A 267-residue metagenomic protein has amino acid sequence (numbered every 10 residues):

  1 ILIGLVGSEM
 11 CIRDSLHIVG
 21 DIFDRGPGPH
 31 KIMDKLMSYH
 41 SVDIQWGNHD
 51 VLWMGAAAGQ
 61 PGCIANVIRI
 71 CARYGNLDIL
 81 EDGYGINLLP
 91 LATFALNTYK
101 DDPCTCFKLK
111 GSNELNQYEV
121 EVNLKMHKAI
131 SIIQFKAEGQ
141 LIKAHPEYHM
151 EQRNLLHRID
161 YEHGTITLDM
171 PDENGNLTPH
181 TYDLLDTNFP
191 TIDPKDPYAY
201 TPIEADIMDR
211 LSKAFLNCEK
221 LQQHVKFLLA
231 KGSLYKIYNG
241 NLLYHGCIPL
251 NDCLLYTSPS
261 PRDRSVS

Functional and structural regions predicted by a protein language model:
I1-V6, I12, Y256-S267: Single conserved hydrophobic/aromatic residue that forms the stacking wall/gate of nucleotide- or nucleobase-binding
L2, G7-I32: N-terminal active-site segment of His-dependent metallophosphoesterases
L16-I18, I44-Q45, L242: Residue-level marker for buried hydrophobic side chains located in beta-strands that build the well-ordered beta-sheet
G20-F23, H49, G246-I248: Active-site metal-binding loops of divalent metal-dependent hydrolases
P27-D34, G55-P61: Metal-dependent catalytic neighborhoods of phosphoester/phosphodiester hydrolases
P27-I32, E219-Y235: Short alpha-helical segments and helix-capping/turn motifs at coil-helix boundaries
Y39-S41, Q45-K226, P249-S258, R262: Active-site neighborhood of divalent metal-dependent phosphoester bond hydrolases
L228, Y235, N239-N241, C247: Hard-cation-handling environments
